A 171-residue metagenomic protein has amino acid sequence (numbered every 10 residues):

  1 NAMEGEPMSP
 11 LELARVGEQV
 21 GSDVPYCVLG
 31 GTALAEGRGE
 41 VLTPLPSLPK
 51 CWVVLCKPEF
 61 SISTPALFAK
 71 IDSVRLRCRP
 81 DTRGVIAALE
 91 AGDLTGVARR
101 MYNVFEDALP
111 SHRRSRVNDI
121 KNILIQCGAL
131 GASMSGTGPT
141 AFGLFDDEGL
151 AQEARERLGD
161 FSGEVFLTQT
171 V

Functional and structural regions predicted by a protein language model:
N1-V16, E148-D160: Phosphate-handling active-site elements
E4-I62: Alpha/beta catalytic cores of group-transfer enzymes, especially the acyltransferase/condensing modules of polyketide
E18, Y26, F68, Q152-R155: Residues within alpha-helical segments
R38-G131, D146-G149, E156-G159, G163 (+1 more regions): Conserved, helical-rich catalytic subdomain that frames metal- and/or nucleotide-binding sites in enzyme alpha/beta
F142-L144: Short hydrophobic/aromatic beta-strand micro-patches that form the beta-sheet surface supporting nucleotide- or nucleic
